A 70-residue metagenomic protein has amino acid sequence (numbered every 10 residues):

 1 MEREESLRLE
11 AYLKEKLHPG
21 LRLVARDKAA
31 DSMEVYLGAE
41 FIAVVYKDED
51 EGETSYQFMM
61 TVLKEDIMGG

Functional and structural regions predicted by a protein language model:
M1-G70: Terminal leader/tail segments of proteins
